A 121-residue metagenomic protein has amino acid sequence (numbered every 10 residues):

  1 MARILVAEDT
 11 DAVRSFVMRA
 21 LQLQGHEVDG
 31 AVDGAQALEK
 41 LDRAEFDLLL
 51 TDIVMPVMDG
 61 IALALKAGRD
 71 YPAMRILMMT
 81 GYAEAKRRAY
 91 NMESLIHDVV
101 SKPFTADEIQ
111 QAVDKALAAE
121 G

Functional and structural regions predicted by a protein language model:
L5, M18, G30-L48, R69: Acidic, metal-coordinating helix/loop segments flanking the phosphotransfer/catalytic sites of two-component signaling
E8: Conserved acidic carboxylate
D11-D29, A116: Two-component/phosphorelay signaling modules centered on CheY-like receiver
D33-Q36, D59-L63: Acidic catalytic/metal-coordinating carboxylates
T51-D52: Active-site T/S-Asp motif of two-component receiver
M55: Receiver (REC) domain active-site loop signature in two-component systems and cognate sites in sensor histidine kinases
A62, A83-V100, D107, Q111: Alpha4 helix (beta4-alpha4-beta5 surface) of REC/receiver domains from two-component response regulators
